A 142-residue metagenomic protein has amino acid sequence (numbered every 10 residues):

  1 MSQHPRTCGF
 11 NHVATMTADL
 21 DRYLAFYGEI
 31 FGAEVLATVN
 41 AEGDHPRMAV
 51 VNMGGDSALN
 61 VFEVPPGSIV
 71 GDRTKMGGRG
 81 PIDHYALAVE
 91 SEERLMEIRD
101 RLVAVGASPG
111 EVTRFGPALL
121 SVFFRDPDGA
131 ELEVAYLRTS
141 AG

Functional and structural regions predicted by a protein language model:
M1-R22, I82-L87, R138-G142: N-terminal beta-strand motif that seeds the catalytic metal site of vicinal oxygen chelate
M1-R6, L59, R99-G142: Vicinal oxygen chelate
P5-T7, G43, M53, M76-R79: A generic structural micro-feature
G9, H45-R47, P81, A118: Exposed loop/turn and edge beta-strand positions of beta-sandwich/beta-sheet ligand-binding modules
M16-L59, E63: Core segments of cupin and vicinal oxygen chelate
R22, E93-E97: Short, conserved charged micro-motifs
Y23, Y27, Y85, L102: Hydrophobic pocket/interface hotspot
V61-A86: Helix-adjacent hinge/juxtasegments
